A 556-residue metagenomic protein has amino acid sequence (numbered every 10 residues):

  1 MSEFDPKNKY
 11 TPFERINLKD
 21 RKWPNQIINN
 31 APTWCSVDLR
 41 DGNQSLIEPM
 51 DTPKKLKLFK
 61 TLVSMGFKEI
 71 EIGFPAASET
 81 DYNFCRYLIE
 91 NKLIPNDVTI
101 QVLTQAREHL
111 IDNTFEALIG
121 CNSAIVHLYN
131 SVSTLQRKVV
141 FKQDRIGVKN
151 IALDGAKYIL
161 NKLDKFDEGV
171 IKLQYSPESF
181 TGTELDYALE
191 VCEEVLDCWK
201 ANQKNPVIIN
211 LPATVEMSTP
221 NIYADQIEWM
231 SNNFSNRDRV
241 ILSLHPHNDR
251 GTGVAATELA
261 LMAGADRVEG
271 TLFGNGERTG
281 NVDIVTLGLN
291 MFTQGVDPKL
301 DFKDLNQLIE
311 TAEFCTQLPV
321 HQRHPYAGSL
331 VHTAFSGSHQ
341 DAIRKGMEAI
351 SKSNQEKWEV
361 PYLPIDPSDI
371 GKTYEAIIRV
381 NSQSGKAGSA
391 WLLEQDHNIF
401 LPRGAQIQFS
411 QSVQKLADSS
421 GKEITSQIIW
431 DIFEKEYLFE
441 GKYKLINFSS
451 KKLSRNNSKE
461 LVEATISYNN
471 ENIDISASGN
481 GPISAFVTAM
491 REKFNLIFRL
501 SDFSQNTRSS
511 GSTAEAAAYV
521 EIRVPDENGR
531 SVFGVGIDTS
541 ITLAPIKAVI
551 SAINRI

Functional and structural regions predicted by a protein language model:
M1-E108, K372, I377-V380, S384 (+1 more regions): N-terminal capping/small domains of soluble enzymes
S2-D38, G295-S476, S512-E515: A mid-to-C-terminal "edge-of-domain" accessory segment
E3-F4, N8-Y10, W34, M50-E69 (+4 more regions): Alpha/beta enzyme core
D41, S45-L46, P75-E79, S133-L135 (+5 more regions): Short, small-residue-enriched loops and turns at beta-alpha junctions that line or gate enzyme active sites
Q136-V139, L211-A213, E269-E277, L289-D301 (+3 more regions): Short beta-alpha connecting loops at secondary-structure transitions that line or flank enzyme active sites
V215-K352: Catalytic alpha/beta core domains of metabolic enzymes, predominantly
S454-E460, S467-N470, S476-R530, T539-S540: A conserved regulatory-domain signal marking ACT and ACT-like small-molecule sensing domains and adjacent regulatory
G529-I556: Mixed-charge, glycine-accented linear interaction segment located at domain edges/termini
